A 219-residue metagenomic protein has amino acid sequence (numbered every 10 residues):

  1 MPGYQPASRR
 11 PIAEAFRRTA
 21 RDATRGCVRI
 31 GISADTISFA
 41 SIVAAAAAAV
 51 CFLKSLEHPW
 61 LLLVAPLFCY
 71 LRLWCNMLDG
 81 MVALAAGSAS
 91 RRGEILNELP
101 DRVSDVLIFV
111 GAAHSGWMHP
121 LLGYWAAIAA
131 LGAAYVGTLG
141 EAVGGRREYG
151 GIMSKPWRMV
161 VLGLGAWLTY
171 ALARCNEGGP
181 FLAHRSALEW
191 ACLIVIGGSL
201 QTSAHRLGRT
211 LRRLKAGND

Functional and structural regions predicted by a protein language model:
M1-L67, I108-D219: Hydrophobic alpha-helical transmembrane segments
H58-E94: Glycine-rich active-site/cofactor-binding loop and its immediate structural neighborhood
W74-V82, I95, L99-V103, Y135 (+3 more regions): Active-site His/Glu-centered metal-binding helix of metallohydrolases
M81-L122: Basic, amphipathic juxtamembrane/active-site segments that coordinate anionic phosphate or diphosphate groups
